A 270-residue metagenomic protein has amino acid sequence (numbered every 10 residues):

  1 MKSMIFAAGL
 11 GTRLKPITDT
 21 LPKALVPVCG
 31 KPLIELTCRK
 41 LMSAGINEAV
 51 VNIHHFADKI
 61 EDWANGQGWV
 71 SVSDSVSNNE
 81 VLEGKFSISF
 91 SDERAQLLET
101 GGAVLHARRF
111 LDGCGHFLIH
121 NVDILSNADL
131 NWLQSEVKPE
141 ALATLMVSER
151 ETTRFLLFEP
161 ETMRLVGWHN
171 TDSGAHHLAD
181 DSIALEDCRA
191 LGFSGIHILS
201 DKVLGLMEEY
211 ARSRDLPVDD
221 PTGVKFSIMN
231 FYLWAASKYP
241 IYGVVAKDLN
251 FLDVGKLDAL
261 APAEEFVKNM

Functional and structural regions predicted by a protein language model:
M1-T18, L25: N-proximal low-complexity "stem/linker" segments adjacent to membrane-targeting elements
K2-I5, P27, K31-N121, L130-W132 (+3 more regions): Conserved N-terminal catalytic core of the sugar/cofactor nucleotidyltransferase
L10, L21, F56, R94 (+2 more regions): A generic "binding-loop/recognition-motif" signal
A24, S87-S89, P240-Y242: Conserved beta-strand segments of alpha/beta enzyme cores
L25, L156-F158, G243: A structural signal for short hydrophobic beta-strand segments in well-ordered beta-sheet cores
S91-E93, M146, V244-K247: Conserved beta-strand termini and adjacent loop/short-helix elements that scaffold enzyme active sites in alpha/beta
L118, L125, N131-K138, R150-E151 (+1 more regions): Catalytic-core segments of class I nucleotidyltransferases/pyrophosphorylases that form NMP-activated intermediates
T144-E161: Short beta-strand-to-loop element that shapes/binds the nucleotide-sugar donor at the catalytic cleft/hinge
